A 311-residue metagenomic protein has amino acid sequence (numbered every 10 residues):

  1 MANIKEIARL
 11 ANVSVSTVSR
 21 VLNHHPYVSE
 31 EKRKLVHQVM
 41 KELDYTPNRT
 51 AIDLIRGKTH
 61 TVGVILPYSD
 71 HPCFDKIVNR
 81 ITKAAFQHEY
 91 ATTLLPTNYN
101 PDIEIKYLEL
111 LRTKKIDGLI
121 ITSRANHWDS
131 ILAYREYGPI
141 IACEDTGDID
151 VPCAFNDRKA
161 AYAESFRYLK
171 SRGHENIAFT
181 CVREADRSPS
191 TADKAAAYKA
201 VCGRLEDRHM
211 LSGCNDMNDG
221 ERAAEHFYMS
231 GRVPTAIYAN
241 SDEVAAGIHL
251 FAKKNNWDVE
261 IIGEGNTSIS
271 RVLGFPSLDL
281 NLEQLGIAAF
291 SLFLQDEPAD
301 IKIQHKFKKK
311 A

Functional and structural regions predicted by a protein language model:
M1-H60, C73: N-terminal helix-turn-helix DNA-binding module of bacterial transcription factors
T46-L108, K114-K115: Amphipathic helical "hinge" segments at domain boundaries
C73-Q87, A161-E164, P189-L205, G247-F251 (+1 more regions): Short, solvent-exposed amphipathic alpha-helices that sit in or adjacent to ligand/effector-binding or catalytic
A85-P96, A178-F179, Y198-E221: Short beta-strand elements in bilobed, periplasmic/extracellular small-molecule ligand-binding domains
T122-A161, E243, G265-P276: Flexible loop/hinge segments that line or gate small-molecule binding clefts
A154-F179, M217-E225, A245, L280-P298: Hydrophobic alpha-helical segments within soluble ligand-binding/sensing domains
S165-R208, A299-A311: An alpha-beta-alpha
S230-A311: Flexible loop/turn connectors
